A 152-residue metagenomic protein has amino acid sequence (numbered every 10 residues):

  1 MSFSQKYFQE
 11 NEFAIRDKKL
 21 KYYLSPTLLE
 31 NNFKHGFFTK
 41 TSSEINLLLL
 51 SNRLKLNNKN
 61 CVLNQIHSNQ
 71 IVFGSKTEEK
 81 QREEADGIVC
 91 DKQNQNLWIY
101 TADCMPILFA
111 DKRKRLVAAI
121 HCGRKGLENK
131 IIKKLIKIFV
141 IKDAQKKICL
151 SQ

Functional and structural regions predicted by a protein language model:
M1-Q152: Active-site microenvironment for binding and transforming phosphate-containing groups
